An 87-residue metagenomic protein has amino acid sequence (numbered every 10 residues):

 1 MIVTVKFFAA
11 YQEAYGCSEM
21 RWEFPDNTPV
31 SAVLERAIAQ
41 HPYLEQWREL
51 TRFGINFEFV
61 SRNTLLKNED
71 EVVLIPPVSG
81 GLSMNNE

Functional and structural regions predicted by a protein language model:
M1-E87: Ubiquitin-like/PB1-type beta-grasp interaction modules and other compact soluble beta-rich domains
